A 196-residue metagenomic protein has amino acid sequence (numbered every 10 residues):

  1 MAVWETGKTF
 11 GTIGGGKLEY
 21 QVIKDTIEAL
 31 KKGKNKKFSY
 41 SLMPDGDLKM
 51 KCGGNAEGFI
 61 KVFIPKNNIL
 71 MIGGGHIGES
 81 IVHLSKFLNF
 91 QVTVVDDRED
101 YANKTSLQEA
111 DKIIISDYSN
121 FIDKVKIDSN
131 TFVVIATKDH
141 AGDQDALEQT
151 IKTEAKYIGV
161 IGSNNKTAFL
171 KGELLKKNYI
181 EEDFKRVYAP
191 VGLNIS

Functional and structural regions predicted by a protein language model:
M1-I114, D128-F132, G172-L175: Segments forming oxygen-rich coordination pockets for charged ligands
G15-K17, D97-D100, D117-F121, D139 (+1 more regions): Short, acidic/turn-prone active-site loops that include or flank metal/cofactor- and phosphate-binding residues
G78-E79, G142-Q144, T167: Short, well-ordered alpha-helical microsegments
V82-H83, Q144, E148: Alpha-helical segments flanking ligand/cofactor-binding loops in enzyme cores
F90, A155, Y179: Short phosphate-binding/catalytic loops that engage adenosine nucleotides
V95, F132, T137-K138, E148-L174: ADP-ribose/adenylate-binding Rossmann-like module
S119-S129: Short amphipathic alpha-helix with an adjacent loop that forms part of the alpha/beta core around
I161-S196: Adenosine-phosphate binding glycine-rich loop
